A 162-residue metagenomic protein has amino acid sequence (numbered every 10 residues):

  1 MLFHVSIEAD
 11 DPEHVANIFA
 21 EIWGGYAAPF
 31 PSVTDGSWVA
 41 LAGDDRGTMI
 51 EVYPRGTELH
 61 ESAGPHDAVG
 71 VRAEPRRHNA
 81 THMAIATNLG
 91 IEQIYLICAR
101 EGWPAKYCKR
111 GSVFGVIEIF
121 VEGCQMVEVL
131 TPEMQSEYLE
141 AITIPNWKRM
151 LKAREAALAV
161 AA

Functional and structural regions predicted by a protein language model:
L2-A9, L41-A42, A63-I94, I117-F120: Vicinal oxygen chelate
I7-E58, L96-I117, I144-A162: Core segments of cupin and vicinal oxygen chelate
D11, G56, T87-L89, G123 (+1 more regions): Non-catalytic surface loops within mature trypsin-like serine protease
E51-Y53, A84, F120, L130: Residues in well-ordered beta-strands of folded domains
A73-A86, L130-E137, L151-A162: Short secondary-structure transition/capping segments
K106-E137: A contiguous, mid-protein "functional segment" used to position or interact with cofactors/ions or partner subunits
S136-P145: A short, polar/charged loop-to-alpha-helix boundary motif
